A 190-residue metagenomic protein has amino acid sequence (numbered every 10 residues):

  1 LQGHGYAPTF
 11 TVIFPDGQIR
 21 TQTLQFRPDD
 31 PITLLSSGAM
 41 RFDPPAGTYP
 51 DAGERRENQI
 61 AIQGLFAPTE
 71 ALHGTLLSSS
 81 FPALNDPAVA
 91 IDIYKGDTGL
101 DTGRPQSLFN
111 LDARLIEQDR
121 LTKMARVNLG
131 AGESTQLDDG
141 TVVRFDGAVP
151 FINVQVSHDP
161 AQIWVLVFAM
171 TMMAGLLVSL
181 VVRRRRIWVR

Functional and structural regions predicted by a protein language model:
L1-R190: Solvent-exposed, non-transmembrane regions of integral membrane proteins
